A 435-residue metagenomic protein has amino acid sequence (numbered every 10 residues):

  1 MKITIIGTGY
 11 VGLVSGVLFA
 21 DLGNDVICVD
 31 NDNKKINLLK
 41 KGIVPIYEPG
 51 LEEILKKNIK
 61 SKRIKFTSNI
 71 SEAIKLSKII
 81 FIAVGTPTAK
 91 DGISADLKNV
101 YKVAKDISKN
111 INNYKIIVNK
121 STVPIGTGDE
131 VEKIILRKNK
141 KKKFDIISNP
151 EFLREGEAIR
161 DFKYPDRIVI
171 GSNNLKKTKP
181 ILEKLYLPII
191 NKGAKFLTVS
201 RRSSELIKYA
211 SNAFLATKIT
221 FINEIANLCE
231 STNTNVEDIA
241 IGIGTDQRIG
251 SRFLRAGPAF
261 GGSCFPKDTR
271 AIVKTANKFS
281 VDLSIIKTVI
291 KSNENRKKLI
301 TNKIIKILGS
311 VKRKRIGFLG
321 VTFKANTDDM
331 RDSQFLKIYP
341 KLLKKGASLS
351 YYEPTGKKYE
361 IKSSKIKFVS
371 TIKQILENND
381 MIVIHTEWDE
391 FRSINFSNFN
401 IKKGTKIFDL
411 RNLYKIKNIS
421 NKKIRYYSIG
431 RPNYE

Functional and structural regions predicted by a protein language model:
M1-E435: Structural/interface elements that position substrates and couple domains in central-metabolism enzymes
